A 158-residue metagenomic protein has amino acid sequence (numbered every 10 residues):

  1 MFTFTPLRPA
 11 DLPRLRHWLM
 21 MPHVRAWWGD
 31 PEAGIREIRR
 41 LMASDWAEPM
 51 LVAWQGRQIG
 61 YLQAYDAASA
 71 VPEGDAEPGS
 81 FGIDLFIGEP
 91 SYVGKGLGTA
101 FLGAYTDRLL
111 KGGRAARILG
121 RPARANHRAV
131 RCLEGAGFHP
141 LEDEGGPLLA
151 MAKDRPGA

Functional and structural regions predicted by a protein language model:
F2-H17: A short beta-loop-alpha structural element at the N-terminal edge of CoA-dependent acyl/N-acetyltransferase catalytic
H17-P31: Helix-loop element at the rim of GNAT/NAT acetyltransferase active sites that forms part of the acceptor-substrate
R36-S91, R108: Acetyl-CoA-dependent GNAT
G79-F81, E142-A158: C-terminal "cap" of GNAT-fold acetyltransferases
G94-L109, V130-G135: Conserved acetyl-CoA-binding loop-helix of GNAT-fold acetyltransferases
L109-R121: Conserved GNAT acetyl-CoA-binding A-motif
L119-V130: Conserved beta-strand-loop-alpha-helix junction that forms the acyl-donor binding cleft
E134-E144: Conserved acetyl-CoA-binding loop of GNAT-fold acetyltransferases
